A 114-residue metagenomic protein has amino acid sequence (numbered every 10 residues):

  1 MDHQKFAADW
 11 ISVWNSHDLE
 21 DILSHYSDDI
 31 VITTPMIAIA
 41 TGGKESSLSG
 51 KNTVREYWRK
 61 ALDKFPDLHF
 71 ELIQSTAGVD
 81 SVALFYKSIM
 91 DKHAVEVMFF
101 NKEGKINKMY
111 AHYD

Functional and structural regions predicted by a protein language model:
M1-D29: Short acidic-aromatic low-complexity motifs
F6, D18, Y57-W58, A94: Hydrophobic alpha-helical segments typical of transmembrane helices and their membrane-interface/capping positions
V13, H25-S27, I32, N101-E103 (+1 more regions): Secondary-structure boundary/capping motif
V13, K44-E45, V97: Short N-terminal micro-motifs specific to bacterial/archaeal maturation and metal-cluster initiation sites
I22-L23, I30, V54, L84 (+2 more regions): Hydrophobic pocket/interface hotspot
S27-I73: A solvent-exposed, acidic/Ser-Thr-rich amphipathic alpha-helical stretch
A61-D114: A beta-strand edge to alpha-helix "cap/lid" segment located at domain peripheries
